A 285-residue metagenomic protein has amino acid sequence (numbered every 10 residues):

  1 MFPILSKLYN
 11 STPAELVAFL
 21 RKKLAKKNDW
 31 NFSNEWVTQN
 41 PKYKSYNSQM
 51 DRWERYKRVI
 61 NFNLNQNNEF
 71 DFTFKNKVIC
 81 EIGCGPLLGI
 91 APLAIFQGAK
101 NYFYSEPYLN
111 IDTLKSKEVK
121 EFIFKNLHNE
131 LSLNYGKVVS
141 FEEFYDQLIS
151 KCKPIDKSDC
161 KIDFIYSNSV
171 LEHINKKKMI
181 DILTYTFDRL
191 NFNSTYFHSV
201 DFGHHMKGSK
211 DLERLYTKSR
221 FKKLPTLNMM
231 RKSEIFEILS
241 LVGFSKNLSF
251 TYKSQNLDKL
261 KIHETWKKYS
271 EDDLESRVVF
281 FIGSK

Functional and structural regions predicted by a protein language model:
M1-P41, F280: Membrane-proximal basic amphipathic "stem/tether" segments
F74-P86: Conserved class I S-adenosyl-L-methionine
K120-D156: S-adenosyl-L-methionine
Y166: A conserved beta-strand element that flanks and buttresses the S-adenosyl-L-methionine
I180-T195: A short glycine-rich, Lys/Arg-flanked "PGG" loop and its adjoining helix->strand segment in the class I
T195-S219: Conserved class I S-adenosyl-L-methionine
S219-S233: Acceptor-substrate binding/catalytic loop of class I
E237-S240, K246-K285: A C-terminal cap/extension of S-adenosyl-L-methionine-dependent methyltransferases that defines the acceptor-substrate
